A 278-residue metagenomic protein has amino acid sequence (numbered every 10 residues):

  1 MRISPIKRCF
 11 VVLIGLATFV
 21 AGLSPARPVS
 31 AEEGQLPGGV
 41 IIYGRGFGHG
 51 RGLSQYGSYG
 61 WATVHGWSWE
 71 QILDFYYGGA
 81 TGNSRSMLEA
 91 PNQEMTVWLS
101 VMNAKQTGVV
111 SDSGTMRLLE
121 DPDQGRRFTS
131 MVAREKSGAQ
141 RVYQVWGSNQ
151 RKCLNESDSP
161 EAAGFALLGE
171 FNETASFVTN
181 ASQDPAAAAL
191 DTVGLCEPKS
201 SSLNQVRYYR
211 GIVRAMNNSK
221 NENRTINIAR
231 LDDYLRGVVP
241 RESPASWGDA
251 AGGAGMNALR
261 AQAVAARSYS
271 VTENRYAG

Functional and structural regions predicted by a protein language model:
M1-G278: Conserved, single-site charged/polar hotspot
